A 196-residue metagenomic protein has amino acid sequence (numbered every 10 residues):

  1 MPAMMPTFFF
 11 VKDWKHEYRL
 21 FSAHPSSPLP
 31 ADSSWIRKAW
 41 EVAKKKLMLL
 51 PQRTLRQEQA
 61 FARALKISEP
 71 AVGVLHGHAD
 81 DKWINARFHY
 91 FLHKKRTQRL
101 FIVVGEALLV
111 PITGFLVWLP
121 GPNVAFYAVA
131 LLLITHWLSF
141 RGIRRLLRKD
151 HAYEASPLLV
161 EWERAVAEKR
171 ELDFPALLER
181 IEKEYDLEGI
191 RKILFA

Functional and structural regions predicted by a protein language model:
M1-R56: N-terminal leader/propeptide segments of preproteins
L29-D32, I36, W40, T54 (+5 more regions): Intrinsic-disorder-associated interaction segments
D32-S33, V42-L50, T54-H78, G105: Alpha-helical transmembrane segments and their juxtamembrane interface "caps" in small multi-pass membrane proteins
W35, A60, W83, R87 (+3 more regions): Exposed alpha-helical structural elements
E69-I102: Add "or lipid-surface remodeling" -> "...that mediate pore formation, membrane permeabilization, membrane fusion
H89-A128: Transmembrane alpha-helical segments and their cytosolic interface motifs in multi-pass membrane proteins
G105-L108, N123-A155: Membrane-interface alpha-helices
F140-A196: Cytosolic/matrix-facing juxtamembrane and C-terminal tails of multi-pass cellular membrane proteins
